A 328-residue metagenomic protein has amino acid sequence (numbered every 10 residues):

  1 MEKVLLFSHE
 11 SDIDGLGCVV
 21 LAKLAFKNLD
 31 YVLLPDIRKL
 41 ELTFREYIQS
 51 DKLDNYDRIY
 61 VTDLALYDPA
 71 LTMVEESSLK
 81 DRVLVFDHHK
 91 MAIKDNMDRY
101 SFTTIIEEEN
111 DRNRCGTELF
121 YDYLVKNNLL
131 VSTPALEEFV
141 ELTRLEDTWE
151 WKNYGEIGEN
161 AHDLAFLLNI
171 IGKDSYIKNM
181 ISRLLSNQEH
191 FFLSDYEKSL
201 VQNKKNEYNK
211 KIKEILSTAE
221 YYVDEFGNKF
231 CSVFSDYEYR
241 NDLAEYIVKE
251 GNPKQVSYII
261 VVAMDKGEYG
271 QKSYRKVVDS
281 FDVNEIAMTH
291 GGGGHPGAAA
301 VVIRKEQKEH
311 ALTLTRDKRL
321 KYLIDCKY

Functional and structural regions predicted by a protein language model:
M1-H162, N203-Y328: Replace "Mg2+/Mn2+-dependent" with "divalent metal-dependent
T43, Y47, L167, M180-R183 (+2 more regions): Charge-rich, solvent-exposed alpha-helical interaction surfaces
E159-G172: Carbohydrate-binding/catalytic loop surfaces
S175-N206: Long, charge-rich alpha-helical interaction segments
